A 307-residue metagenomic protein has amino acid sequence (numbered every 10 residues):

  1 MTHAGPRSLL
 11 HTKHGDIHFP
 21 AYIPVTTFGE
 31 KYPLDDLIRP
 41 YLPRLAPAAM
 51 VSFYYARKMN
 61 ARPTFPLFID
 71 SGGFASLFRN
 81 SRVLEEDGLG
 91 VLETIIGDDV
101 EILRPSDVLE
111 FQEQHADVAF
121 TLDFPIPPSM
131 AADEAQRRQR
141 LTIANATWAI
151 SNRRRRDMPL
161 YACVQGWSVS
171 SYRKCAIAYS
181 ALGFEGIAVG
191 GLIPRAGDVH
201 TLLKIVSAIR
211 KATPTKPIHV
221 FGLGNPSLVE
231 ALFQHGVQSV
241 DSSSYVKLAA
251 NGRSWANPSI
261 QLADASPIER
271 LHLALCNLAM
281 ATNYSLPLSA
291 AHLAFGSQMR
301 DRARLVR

Functional and structural regions predicted by a protein language model:
M1-R154, R304-R307: Non-catalytic, usually N-terminal nucleic-acid engagement modules in DNA/RNA processing proteins
R155-F295: Glycine-rich phosphate/ribose-binding loops and adjacent secondary-structure elements that form binding surfaces
F295-R307: Feature captures the RNA virus RNA-dependent RNA polymerase
